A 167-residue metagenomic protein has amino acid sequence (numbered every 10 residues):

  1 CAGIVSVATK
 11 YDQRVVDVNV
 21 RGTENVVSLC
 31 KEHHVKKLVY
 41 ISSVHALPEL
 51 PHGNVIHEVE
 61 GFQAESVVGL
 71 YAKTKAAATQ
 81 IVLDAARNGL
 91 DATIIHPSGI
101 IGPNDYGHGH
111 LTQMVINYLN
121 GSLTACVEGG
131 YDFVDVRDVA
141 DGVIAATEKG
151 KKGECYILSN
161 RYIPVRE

Functional and structural regions predicted by a protein language model:
C1-R21, L29: NAD(P)H-binding glycine-rich loop region in Rossmannoid oxidoreductase-like domains and their noncatalytic homologs
V7-A8, V44-N54, I100-N104, G109: Conserved catalytic-site region of short-chain dehydrogenase/reductase
R21-Y71: Conserved Rossmann-fold NAD(P)-dependent oxidoreductase catalytic core, especially the SDR/UDP-sugar
G22-N25, K37, A77-A78, D135-D141: Conserved cofactor-binding/catalytic machinery of classical short-chain dehydrogenase/reductase
G53-I94, G99-I100, L123: Catalytic helix-loop patch of NAD(P)-dependent Rossmann-fold dehydrogenases
N88-D132: NAD(P)-dependent short-chain dehydrogenase/reductase
G142-E167: Mid/C-terminal beta-alpha module of Rossmann-like enzyme folds, strongest in SDR-family dehydrogenases/epimerases
